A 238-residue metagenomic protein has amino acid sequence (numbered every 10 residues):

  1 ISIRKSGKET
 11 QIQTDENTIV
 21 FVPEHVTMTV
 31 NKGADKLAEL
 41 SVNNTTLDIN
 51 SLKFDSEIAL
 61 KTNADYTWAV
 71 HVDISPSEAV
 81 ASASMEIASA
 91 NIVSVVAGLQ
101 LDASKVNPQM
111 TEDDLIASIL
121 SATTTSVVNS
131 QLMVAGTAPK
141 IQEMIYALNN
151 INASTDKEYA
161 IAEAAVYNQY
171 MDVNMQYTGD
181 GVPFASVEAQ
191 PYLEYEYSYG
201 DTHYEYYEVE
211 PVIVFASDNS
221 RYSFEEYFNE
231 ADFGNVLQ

Functional and structural regions predicted by a protein language model:
I1-A90: Long, acidic/polar, low-complexity amphipathic helices and coiled-coil-like
I1-I19, A185-Q238: N-terminal "mature head" segments of proteins
H25, A117, N129, I141 (+5 more regions): Intrinsically disordered, low-complexity regions
A34, A64, S89-N91, G179-G181 (+2 more regions): Solvent-exposed strand-loop boundary residues in beta-sheet-rich modules
F54-N63, M85-I87, E112-A122, E205-V212: Short, surface-exposed secondary-structure junctions/capping segments
S75, M175-Y177, F215: Acidic/polar residues at beta-strand termini and the immediately following turn/coil
M85, N91-T202: Long, charge-rich C-terminal accessory regions
